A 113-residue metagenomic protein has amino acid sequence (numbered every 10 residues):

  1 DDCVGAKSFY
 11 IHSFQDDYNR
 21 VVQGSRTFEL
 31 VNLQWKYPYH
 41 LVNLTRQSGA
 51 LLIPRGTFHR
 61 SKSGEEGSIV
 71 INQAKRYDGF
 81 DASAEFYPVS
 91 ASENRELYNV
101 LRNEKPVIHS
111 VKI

Functional and structural regions predicted by a protein language model:
D1-R46, K62-I113: Active-site region of the double-stranded beta-helix
R46-H59: Conserved SET/PR-domain catalytic core that frames the SAM/AdoMet-binding pocket
